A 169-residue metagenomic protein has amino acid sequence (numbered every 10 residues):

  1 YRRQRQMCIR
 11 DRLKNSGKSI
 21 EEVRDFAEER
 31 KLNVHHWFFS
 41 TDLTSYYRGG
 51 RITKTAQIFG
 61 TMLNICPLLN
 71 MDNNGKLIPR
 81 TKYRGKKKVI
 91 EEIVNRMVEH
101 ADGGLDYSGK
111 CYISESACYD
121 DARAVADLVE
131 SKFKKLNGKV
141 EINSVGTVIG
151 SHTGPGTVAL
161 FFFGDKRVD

Functional and structural regions predicted by a protein language model:
Y1-I9: Single conserved hydrophobic/aromatic residue that forms the stacking wall/gate of nucleotide- or nucleobase-binding
R2, K18, E22, G50-Q57 (+5 more regions): Conserved active-site and cofactor/substrate-binding residues in soluble primary-metabolism enzymes
R2, S45, T147-S151: A short acidic, often aromatic-flanked loop/helix-cap motif at beta-alpha or helix-coil junctions that lines enzyme
R5, C66, G156-V158: Change "...and in nucleic-acid phosphodiester-cleaving endonucleases..." to "...and in nucleic-acid processing enzymes
R5, F38, T55-Q57, E141 (+1 more regions): Short, functionally important structural connectors and interaction interfaces within domains
R12-P79: Internal, active-site/partner-interface "lid" segment
N73-D169: Gly/His-enriched, cation/cofactor- and phosphate-binding structural elements
